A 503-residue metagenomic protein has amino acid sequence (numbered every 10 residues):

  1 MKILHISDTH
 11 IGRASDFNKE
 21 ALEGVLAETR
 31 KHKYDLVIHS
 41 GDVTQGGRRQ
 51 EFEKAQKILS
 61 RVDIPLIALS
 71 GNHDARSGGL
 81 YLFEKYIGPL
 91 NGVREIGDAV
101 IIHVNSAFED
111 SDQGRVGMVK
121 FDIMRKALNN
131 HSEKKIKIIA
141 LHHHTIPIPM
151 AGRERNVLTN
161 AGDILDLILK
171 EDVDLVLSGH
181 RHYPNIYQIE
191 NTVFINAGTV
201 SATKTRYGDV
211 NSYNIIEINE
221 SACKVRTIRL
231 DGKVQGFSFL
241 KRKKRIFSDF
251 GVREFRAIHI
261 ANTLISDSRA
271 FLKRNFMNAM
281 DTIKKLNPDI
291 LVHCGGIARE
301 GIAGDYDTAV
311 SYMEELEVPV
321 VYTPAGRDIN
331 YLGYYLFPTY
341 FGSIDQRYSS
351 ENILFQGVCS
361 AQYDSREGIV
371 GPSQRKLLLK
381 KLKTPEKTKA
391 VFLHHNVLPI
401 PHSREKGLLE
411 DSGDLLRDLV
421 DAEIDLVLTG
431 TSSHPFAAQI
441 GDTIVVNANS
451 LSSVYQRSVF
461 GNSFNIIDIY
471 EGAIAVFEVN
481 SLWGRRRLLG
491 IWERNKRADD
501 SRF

Functional and structural regions predicted by a protein language model:
M1-K54, G236-T308, T384: N-terminal active-site segment of His-dependent metallophosphoesterases
M1-L4, V93-H103, S132-I136, I189-V193 (+4 more regions): Beta-strand-turn-beta hairpins that frame and shape the catalytic cleft of phosphate-ester-processing enzymes
H5-S7, L36-D42, L66-N72, N105 (+10 more regions): Active-site neighborhood of phospho(di)ester-bond hydrolases with catalytic His/Asp-centered motifs
G12-A14, Q45-Q50, N72-G79, E109-D112 (+10 more regions): Active-site environment of divalent metal-dependent phosphoester hydrolases
D16, E20-G24, N185, I189-E254 (+2 more regions): Binuclear metal-dependent phosphoesterase catalytic core
R49-E133, D163-L169, N214-I215, A303-L377 (+2 more regions): Extended active-site neighborhood of metal-dependent phosphoesterases/phosphodiesterases
S60, I67, A151-S221, R404-G472: Conserved beta-sheet core of the metallophosphoesterase superfamily
E133-P149, P385-H402: Short acidic, glycine-rich surface-loop motifs adjacent to enzyme active sites
